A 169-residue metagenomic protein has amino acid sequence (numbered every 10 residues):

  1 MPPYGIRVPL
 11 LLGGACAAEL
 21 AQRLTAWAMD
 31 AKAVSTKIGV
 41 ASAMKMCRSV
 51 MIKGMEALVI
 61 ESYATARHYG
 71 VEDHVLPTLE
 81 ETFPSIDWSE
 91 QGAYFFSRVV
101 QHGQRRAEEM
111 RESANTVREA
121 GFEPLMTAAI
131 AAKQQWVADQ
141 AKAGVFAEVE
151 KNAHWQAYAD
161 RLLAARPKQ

Functional and structural regions predicted by a protein language model:
M1-K53: Rossmann-fold dinucleotide-binding core
P2-P3, P9, P77, P84 (+1 more regions): Proline-rich intrinsically disordered, low-complexity coils
G5, L12, L58, H74-L76 (+2 more regions): Generic hydrophobic, helix-prone segments enriched in Leu/Val/Ile
A17-W27, E61-T65, R105, K151-Y158: Short, basic, helix/turn surface patches
I38, E72, H154-W155: General structural signal for secondary-structure boundaries
M44-K151: Helical "substrate-binding/catalytic lid" subdomain of Rossmann-like NAD(P)-dependent dehydrogenases/reductases
A147-Q169: Short, basic/aromatic-enriched C-terminal tail that caps enzymatic domains
